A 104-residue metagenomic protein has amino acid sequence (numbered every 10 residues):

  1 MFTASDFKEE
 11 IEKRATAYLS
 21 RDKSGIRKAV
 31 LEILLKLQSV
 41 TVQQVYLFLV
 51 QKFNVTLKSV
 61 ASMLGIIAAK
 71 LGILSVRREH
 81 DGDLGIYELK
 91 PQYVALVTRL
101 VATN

Functional and structural regions predicted by a protein language model:
M1-F2, T98-N104: Short acidic DE-rich linear segments
F2-L31: Short alpha-helical segments that sit at the start of domains
F7, R78-V101: Short, cationic-aromatic polyanion-contact patches
I33-Q38: Short helix-to-turn junction characteristic of helix-turn-helix DNA-binding domains, especially the helix
V40-L49: Short acidic, hydrophobic short linear motifs in intrinsically disordered regions
N54-A69: Short amphipathic alpha-helical interaction segments
A68-H80: A short, conserved structural fragment
